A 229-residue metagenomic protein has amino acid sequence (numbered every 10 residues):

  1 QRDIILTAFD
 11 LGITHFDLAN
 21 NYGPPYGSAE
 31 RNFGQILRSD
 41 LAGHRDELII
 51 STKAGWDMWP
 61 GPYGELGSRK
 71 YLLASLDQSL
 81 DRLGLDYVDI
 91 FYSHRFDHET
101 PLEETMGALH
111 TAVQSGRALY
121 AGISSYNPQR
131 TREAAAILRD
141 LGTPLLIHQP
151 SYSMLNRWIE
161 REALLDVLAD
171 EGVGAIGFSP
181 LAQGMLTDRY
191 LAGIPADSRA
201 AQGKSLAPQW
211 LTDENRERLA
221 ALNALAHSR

Functional and structural regions predicted by a protein language model:
Q1-A8, L66-G84, L102-E104, T131-A135: Short, acidic/polar
Q1-L48, Q114: N-terminal binding-site loop/beta-alpha segment at the start of enzyme catalytic domains that lines or forms
F16, V88, A121: Glycine-centered flexible beta-alpha turn that most often forms the glycine-rich phosphate-binding loop
R45-M58, Q149-Y152: A short, structured active-site edge motif that brings together acidic residues
D57-L73, H94-T100: Active-site mouth loops of central-metabolism enzymes
L80-T100: Active-site groove signature of glycoside hydrolases
F96-R229: Beta/alpha (TIM)-barrel catalytic core signal, keyed to glycine-rich beta->alpha loops juxtaposed to Asp/Glu that bind
